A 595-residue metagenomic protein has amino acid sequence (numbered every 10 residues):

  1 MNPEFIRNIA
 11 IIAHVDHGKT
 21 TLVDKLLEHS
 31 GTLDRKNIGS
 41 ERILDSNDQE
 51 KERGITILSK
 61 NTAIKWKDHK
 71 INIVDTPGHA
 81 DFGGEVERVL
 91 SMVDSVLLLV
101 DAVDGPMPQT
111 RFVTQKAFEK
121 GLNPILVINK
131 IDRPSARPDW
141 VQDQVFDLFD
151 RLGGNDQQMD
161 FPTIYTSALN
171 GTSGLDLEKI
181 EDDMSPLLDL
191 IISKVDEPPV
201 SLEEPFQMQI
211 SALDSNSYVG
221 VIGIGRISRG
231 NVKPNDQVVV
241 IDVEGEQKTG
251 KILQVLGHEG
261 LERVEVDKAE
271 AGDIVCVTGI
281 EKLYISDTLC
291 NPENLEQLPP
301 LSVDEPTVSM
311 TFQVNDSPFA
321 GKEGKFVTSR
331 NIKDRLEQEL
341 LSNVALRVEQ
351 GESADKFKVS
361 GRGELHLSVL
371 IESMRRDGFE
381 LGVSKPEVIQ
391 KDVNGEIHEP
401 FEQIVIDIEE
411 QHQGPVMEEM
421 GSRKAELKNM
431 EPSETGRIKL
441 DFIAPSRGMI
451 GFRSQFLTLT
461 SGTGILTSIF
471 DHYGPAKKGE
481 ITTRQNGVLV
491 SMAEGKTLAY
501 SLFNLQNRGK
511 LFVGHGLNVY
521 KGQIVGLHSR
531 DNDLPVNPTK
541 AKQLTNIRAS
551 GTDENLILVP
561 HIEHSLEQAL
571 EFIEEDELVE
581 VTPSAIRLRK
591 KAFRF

Functional and structural regions predicted by a protein language model:
M1-F595: Structural and coupling elements of P-loop NTPases
